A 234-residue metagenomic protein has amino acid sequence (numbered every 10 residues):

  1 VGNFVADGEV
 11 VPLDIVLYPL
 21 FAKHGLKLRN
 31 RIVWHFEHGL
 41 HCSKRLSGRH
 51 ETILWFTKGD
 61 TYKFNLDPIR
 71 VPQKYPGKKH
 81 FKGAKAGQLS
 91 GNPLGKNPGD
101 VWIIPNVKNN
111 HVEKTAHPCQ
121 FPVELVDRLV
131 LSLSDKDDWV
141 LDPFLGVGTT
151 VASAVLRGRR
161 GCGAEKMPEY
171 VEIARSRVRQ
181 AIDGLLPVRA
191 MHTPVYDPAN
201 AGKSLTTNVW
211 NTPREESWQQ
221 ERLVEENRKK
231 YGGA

Functional and structural regions predicted by a protein language model:
V1-I173, A181, T212-A234: Core catalytic lobe of class I
R175-S217: S-adenosyl-L-methionine
